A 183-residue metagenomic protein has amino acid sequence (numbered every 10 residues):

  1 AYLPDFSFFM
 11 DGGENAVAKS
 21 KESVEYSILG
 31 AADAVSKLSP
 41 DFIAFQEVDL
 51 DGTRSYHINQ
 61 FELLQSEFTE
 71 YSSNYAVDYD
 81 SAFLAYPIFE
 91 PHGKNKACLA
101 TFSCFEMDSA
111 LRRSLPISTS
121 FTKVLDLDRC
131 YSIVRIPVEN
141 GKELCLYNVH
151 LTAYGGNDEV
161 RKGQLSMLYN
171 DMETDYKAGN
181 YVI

Functional and structural regions predicted by a protein language model:
A1, Q46-V48, A76-Y79, F105 (+2 more regions): Active-site-proximal beta-strand/loop segments in catalytic clefts of secreted hydrolases
A1-K96, K142: N-terminal, active-site-proximal structural segment of metallo-dependent hydrolase catalytic domains
E14-S20, V48-G52, L115-V124, H150-E159: Surface-exposed cleft-lining segments at the edges of enzyme active sites
Q65-T69, G93-A110, P137: Conserved beta strand-loop-helix elements of the APE1-like EEP
F83-A85, R112-T119: Short Pro/Gly-enriched beta-strand edge/turn motifs at strand-loop
P91, K123-L127: Replace "Gram-negative outer membrane beta-barrel proteins" with "bacterial and organellar outer membrane beta-barrel
K96-L99, L127-I133: Short hydrophobic/aromatic beta-strand or adjacent loop that forms the aromatic wall/cage of a ligand/substrate-binding
C130-Y147, E159-I183: His/acidic metal-ligating clusters that form di-metal
